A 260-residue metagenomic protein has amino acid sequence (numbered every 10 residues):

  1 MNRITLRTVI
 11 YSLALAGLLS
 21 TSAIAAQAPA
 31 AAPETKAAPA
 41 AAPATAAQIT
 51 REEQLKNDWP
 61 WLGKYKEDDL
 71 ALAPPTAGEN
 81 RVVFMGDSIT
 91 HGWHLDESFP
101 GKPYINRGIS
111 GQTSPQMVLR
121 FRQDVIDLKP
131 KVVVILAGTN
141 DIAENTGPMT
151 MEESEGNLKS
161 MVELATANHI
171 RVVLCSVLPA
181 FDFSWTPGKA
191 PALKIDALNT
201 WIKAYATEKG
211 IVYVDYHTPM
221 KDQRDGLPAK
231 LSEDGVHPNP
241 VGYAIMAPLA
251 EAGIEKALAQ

Functional and structural regions predicted by a protein language model:
M1-V83, H91, L95, L128 (+1 more regions): N-terminal secretory targeting modules
L15, L178-Q260: Catalytic His-Asp segment of secreted/periplasmic serine-dependent ester chemistry enzymes
A42-E52, S98-Y104, V134-A137, G226-L227: Short, basic/glycine-rich phosphate-binding loops at helix/coil junctions that contact nucleotide phosphates
E79-R81, G101-P103, K129-V133, T166-V173 (+1 more regions): Loop/turn elements at helix/coil->beta-strand transitions in domains of secreted/extracellular proteins
F84, Q112, Q116, R120 (+7 more regions): Extracytoplasmic/secreted proteins, especially bacterial periplasmic and envelope-associated proteins
F84-M85, T90-I109, S114-E155, L178-A180: Oxyanion-hole/transition-state-stabilizing segment in secreted/luminal serine hydrolases and related acyltransferases
L136-I142, M161-D196: Active-site segments of SGNH/GDSL-like serine hydrolases that catalyze O-acetyl group transfer/hydrolysis on lipids
M151-C175, K203-I211: Charged, glycine-enriched surface loops/patches that mediate electrostatic binding to polyanionic ligands
